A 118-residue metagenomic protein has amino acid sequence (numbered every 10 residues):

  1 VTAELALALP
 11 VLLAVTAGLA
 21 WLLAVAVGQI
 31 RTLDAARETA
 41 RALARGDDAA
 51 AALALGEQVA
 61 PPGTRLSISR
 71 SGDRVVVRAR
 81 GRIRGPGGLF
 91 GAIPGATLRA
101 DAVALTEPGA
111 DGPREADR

Functional and structural regions predicted by a protein language model:
V1-A52: Alpha-helical assembly-interface signal, strongest on the long, hydrophobic N-terminal helix that forms
R45, A49-R118: Short, conserved structural patches
